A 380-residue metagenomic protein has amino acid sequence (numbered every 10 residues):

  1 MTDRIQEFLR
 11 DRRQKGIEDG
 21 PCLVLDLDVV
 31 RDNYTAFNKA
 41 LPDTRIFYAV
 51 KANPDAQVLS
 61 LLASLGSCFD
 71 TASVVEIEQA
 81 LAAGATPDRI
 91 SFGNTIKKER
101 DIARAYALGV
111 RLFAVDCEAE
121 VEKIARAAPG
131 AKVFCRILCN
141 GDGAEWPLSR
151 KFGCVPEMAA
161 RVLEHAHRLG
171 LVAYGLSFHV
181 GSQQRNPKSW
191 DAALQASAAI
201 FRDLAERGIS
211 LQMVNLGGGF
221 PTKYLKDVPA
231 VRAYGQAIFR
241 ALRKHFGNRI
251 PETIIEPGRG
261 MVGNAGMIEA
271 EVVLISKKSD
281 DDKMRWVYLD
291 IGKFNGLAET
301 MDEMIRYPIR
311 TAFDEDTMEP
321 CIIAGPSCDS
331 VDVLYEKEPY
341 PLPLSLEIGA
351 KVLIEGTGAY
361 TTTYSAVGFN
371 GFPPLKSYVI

Functional and structural regions predicted by a protein language model:
M1-F113, E118-A131, L163-R168, V172 (+3 more regions): A charged N-terminal "starter" segment
N33-T35, A56-S60, R185, G263-A265 (+1 more regions): Short, solvent-exposed polar/charged micro-motifs at secondary-structure junctions
R45-F47, C68, P87-S91, L112 (+6 more regions): Structural preference for beta-strand elements that scaffold enzyme active sites
K51-D55, A72-V75, T95-K97, E118-E120 (+7 more regions): Active-site beta-loop-alpha junctions enriched in small/polar residues
L59, A82, I102-R104, I124-A127 (+6 more regions): Short acidic, glycine/serine/threonine-rich loops at helix termini
G84-A85, A107, R126-A128, A144 (+7 more regions): Solvent-exposed alpha-helices and their adjacent loops that cap or buttress functional pockets in soluble metabolic
C139-S276, L334, N370-F372: Active-site loop/helix belt of alpha/beta enzymes
N248-I380: Charged (often Lys/Glu-rich) extended helix/loop segments that serve as interaction or gating elements
